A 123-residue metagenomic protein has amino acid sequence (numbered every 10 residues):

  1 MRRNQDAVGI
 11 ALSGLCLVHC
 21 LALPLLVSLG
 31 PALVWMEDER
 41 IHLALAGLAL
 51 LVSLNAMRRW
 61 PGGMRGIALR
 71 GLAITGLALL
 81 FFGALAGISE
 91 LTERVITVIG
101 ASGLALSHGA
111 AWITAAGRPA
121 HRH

Functional and structural regions predicted by a protein language model:
M1-D6, S28, L33, E37-L43 (+1 more regions): Secretory/periplasmic and organellar redox-cofactor proteins
D6-P31: Functional transmembrane helices that embed catalytic/metal-coordinating motifs
